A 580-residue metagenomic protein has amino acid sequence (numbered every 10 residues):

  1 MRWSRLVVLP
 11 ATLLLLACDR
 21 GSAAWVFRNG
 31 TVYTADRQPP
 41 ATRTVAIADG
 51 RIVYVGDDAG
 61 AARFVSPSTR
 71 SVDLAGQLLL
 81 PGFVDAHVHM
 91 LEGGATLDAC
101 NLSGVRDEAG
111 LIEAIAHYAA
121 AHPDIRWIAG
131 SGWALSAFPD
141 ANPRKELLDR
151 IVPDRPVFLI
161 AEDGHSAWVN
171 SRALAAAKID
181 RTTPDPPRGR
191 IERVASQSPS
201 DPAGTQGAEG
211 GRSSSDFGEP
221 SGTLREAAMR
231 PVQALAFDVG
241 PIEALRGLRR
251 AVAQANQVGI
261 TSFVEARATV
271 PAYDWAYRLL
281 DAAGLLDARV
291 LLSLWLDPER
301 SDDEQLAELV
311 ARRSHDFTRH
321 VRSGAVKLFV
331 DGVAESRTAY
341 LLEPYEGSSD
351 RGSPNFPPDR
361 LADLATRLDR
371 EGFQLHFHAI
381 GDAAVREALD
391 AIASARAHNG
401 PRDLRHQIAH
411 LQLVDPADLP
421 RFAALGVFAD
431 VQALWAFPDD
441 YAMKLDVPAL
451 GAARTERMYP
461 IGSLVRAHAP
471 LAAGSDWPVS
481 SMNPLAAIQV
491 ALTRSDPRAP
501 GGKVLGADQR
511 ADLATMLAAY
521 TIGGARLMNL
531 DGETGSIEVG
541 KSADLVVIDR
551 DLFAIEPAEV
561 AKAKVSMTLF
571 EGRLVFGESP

Functional and structural regions predicted by a protein language model:
M1-V7: Bacterial N-terminal signal peptides that target proteins for export
V7-A17: Bacterial N-terminal signal peptides
C18-R28, Y33, R37-E308, G324 (+6 more regions): Divalent metal-binding segments
L80-A86, A409-H410, A472-S475: Active-site neighborhood of phospho(di)ester-bond hydrolases with catalytic His/Asp-centered motifs
R246, T366-H376, A383-H406, P416 (+5 more regions): His/Asp/Glu-enriched, well-ordered alpha-helical/loop segment that forms or immediately abuts the divalent-metal
V264, K327, A409, D430-V431 (+1 more regions): Conserved beta-strand positions in the central sheet of alpha/beta enzyme cores
D287-V326, R405-P416, R421-A423, A442-L471: Phosphate/diphosphate-binding loops
T318-T338, V427-F437: Non-cysteine beta-strand/loop elements that form the S-adenosyl-L-methionine
